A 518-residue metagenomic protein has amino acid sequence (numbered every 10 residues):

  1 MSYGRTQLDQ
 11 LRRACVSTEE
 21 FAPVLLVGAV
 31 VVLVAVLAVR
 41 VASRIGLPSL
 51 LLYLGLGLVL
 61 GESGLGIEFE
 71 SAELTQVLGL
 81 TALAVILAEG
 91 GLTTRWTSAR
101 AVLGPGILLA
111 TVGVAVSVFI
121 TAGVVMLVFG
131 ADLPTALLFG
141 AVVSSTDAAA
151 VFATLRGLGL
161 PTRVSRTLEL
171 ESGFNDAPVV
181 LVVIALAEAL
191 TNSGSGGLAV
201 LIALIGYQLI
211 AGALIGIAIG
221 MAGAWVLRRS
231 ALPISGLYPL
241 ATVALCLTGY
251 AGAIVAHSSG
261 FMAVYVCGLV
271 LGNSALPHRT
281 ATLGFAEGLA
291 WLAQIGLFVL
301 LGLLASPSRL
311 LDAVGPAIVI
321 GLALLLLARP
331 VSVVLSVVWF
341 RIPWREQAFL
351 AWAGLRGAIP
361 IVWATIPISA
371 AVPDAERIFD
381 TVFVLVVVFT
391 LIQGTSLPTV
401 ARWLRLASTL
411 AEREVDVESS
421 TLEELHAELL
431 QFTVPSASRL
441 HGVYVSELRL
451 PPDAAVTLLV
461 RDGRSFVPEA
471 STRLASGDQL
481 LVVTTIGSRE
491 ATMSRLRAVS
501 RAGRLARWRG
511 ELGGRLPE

Functional and structural regions predicted by a protein language model:
S2-L410, E414, L422-E424: Transmembrane helical cores of multi-pass secondary ion antiporters/exchangers
R5-R13, L481-E518: In a subset of proteins, long, contiguous C-terminal domains/tails are tracked
S117-F119, L355-G357, R461-S465, G487-A491 (+1 more regions): Short C-terminal domain-edge/linker segments immediately following a structured domain
L322, L430-P435: Short, glycine/charged-rich beta-strand-loop motifs at protein surfaces that mediate ligand recognition and catalysis
F340, P367-I368, R405, L448-L450 (+2 more regions): Short, solvent-exposed amphipathic alpha-helical segments in soluble enzyme and RNA/protein-processing domains
T409-F432, R501-P517: Long, charged amphipathic helices and adjacent flexible linkers at domain junctions
P435, L440-T492: Cytosolic Rossmann-like ligand/nucleotide-binding regulatory domains
